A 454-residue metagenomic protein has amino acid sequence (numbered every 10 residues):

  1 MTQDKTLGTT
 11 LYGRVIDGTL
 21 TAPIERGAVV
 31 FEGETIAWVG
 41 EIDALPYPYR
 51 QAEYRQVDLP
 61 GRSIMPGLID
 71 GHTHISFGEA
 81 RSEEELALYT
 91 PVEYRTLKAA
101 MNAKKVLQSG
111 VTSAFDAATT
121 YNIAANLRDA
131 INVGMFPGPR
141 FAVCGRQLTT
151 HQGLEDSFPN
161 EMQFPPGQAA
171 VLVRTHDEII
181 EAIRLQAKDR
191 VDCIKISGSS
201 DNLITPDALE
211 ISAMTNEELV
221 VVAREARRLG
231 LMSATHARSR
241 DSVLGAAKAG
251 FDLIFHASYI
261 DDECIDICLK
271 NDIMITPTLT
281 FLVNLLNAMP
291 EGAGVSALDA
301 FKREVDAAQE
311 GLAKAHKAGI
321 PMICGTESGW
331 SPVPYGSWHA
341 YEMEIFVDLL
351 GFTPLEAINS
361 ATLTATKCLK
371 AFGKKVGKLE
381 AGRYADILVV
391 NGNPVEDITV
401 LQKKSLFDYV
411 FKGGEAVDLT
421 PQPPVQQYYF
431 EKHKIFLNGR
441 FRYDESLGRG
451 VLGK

Functional and structural regions predicted by a protein language model:
M1-G27, E32, G40-I42, A100-M101 (+3 more regions): Active-site microenvironment of metallo-dependent hydrolases
A44-M65, A187: Active-site metal-binding motif and surrounding structural segment of the metallo-beta-lactamase
R62-A130, H151-L154, E217, A249: Metal-associated gating/positioning segment near the N- to mid-region
E84-L97, F158-E181, M232: Active-site mouth loops of central-metabolism enzymes
T96-A103, R174-L185, R238-S242: Short, acidic/polar
K98-A124, P137-Q147, V191-I204, M232 (+3 more regions): Divalent metal-dependent hydrolysis catalytic cores, especially in the metallo-beta-lactamase
G198-E310, I323, S328-W330, L350-F352 (+2 more regions): Active-site core of metal-dependent hydrolases
R228, D306-N393: His/Asp/Glu-enriched, well-ordered alpha-helical/loop segment that forms or immediately abuts the divalent-metal
